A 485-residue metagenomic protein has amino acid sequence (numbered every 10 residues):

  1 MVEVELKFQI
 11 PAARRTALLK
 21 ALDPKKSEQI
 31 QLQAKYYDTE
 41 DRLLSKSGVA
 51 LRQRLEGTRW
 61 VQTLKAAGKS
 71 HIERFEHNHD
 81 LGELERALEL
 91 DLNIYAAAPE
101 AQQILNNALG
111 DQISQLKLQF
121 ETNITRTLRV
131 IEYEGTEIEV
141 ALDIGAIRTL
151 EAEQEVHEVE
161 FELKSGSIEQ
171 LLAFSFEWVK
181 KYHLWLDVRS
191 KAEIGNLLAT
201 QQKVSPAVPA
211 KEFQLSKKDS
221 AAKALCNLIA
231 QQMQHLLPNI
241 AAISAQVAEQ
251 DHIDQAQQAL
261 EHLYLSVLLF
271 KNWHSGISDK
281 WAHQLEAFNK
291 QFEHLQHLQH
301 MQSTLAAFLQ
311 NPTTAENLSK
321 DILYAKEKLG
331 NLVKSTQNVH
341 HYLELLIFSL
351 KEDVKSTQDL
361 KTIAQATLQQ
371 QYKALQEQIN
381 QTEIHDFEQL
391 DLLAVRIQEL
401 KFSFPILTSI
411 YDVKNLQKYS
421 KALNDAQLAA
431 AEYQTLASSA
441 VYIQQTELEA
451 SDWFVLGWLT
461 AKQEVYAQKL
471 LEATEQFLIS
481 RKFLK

Functional and structural regions predicted by a protein language model:
M1-K485: Function-determining surface determinants
